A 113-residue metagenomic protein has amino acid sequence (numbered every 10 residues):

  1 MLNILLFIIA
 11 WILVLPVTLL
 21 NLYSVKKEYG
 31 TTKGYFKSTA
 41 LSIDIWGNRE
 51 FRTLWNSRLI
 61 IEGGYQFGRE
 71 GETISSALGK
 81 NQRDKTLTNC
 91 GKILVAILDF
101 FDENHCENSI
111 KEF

Functional and structural regions predicted by a protein language model:
M1-K27, T32, F36-T39, I43-E50 (+1 more regions): A hydrophobic membrane-anchoring feature enriched in long, contiguous, low-charge segments that mark signal-anchor
Y29-T39, R58-G63, E70-T73: Juxtamembrane/interfacial segments flanking transmembrane helices
E50-S57, N104, N108: Short secondary-structure junctions and interdomain/linker hinges
E62-F113: Polybasic, proline/glycine-rich intrinsically disordered low-complexity segments
